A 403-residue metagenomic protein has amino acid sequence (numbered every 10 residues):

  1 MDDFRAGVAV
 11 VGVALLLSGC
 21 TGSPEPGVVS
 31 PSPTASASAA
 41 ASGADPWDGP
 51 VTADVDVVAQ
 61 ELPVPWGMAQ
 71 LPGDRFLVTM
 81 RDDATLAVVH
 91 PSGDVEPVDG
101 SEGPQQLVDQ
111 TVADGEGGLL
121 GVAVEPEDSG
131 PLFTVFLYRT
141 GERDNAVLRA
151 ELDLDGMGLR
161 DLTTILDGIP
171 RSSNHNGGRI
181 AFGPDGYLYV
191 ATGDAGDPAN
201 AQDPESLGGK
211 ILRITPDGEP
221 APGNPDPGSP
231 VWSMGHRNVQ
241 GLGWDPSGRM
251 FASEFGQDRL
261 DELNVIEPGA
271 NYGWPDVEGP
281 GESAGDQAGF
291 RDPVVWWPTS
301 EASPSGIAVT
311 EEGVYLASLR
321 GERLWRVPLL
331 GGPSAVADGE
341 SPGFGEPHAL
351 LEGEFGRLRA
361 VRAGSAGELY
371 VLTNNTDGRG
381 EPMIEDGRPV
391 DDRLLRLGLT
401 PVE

Functional and structural regions predicted by a protein language model:
M1-V8: Bacterial N-terminal signal peptides that target proteins for export
V8-A14: Sec-dependent N-terminal signal peptides
L16-G19: C-terminal motif of bacterial Sec signal peptides marking the signal peptidase cleavage site
T21-D197, G241, R249-G256, E301-V336 (+3 more regions): Acidic, Gly/Ser/Thr-rich repeat motifs that build Ca2+-stabilized beta-propeller blades
E96-D114, L162-N176, P216-S233, N271-T299 (+1 more regions): Surface-exposed loop and turn segments in beta-propeller and other repeat-based domains that flank or scaffold
V231-E262: Repeat-solenoid scaffold signature
R357-A360: Repeated scaffold domains used in trafficking and secretory/extracellular systems, primarily beta-propellers
